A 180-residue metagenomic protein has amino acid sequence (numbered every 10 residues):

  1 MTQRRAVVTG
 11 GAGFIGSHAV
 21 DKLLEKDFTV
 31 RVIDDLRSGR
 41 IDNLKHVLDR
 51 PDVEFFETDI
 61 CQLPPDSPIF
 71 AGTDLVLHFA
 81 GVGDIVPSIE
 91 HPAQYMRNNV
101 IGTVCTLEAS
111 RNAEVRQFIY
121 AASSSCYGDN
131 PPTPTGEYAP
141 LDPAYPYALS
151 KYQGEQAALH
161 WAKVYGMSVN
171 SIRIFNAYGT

Functional and structural regions predicted by a protein language model:
M1-A177: N-terminal Rossmann-like NAD(P)+-binding domain of SDR-like oxidoreductases, especially those catalyzing
T180: Short, flexible catalytic-loop segment of classical short-chain dehydrogenase/reductase
